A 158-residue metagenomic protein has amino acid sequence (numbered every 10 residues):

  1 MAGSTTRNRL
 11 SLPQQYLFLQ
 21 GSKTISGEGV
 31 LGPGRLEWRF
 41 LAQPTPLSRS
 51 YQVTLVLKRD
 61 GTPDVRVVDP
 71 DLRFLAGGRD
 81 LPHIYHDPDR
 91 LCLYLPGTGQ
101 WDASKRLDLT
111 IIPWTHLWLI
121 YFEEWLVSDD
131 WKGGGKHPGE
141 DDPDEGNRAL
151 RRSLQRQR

Functional and structural regions predicted by a protein language model:
M1-T54, R59-R158: UBC/E2-like fold recognition across ubiquitin and ubiquitin-like conjugation systems, capturing catalytically active
